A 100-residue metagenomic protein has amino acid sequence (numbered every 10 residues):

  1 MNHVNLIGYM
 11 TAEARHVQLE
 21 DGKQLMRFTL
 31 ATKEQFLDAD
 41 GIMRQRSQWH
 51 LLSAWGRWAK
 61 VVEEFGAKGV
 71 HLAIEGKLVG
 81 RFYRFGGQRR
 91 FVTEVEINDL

Functional and structural regions predicted by a protein language model:
M1-L100: Single-stranded nucleic acid-binding surfaces, predominantly the OB-fold ssDNA-binding core
